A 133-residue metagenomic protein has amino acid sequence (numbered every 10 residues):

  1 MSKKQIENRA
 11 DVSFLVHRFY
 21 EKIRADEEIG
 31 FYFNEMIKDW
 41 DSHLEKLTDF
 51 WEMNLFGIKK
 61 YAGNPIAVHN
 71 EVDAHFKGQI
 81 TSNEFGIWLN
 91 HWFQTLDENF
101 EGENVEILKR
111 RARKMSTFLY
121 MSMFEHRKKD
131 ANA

Functional and structural regions predicted by a protein language model:
S2, V16, Y20-R24, E28-N90 (+2 more regions): Heme-based O2/NO sensor domains and their adjacent alpha-helical segments, primarily globin folds but also including
S2-N8, K109-A133: Short terminal or interdomain "cap/linker" segment that borders an active site or interface and mediates
I6-R18: N-terminal amphipathic/basic helix or basic patch
V12, L44, F85, V105-A112: Hydrophobic packing residues in well-ordered alpha-helices of helical domains and bundles
Q94-E106: Well-ordered alpha/beta subsegment
